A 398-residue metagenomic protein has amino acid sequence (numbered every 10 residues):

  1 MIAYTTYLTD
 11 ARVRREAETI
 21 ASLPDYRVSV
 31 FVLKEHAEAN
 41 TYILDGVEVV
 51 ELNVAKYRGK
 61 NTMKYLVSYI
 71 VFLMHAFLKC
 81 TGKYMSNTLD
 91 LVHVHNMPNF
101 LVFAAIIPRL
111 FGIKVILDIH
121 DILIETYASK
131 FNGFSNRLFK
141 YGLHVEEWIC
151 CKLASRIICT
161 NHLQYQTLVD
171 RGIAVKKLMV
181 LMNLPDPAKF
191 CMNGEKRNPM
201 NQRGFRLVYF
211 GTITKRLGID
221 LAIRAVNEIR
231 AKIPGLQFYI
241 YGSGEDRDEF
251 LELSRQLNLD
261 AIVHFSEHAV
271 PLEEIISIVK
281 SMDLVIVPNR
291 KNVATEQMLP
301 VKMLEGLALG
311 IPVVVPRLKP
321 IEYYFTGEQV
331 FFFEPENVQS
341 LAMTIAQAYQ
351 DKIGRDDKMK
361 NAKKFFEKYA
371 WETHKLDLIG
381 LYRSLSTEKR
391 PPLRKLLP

Functional and structural regions predicted by a protein language model:
M1-E48, L397-P398: N-terminal subdomain of nucleotide-sugar transferases
A11, L217, S266, P271-I278 (+2 more regions): Nucleotide-sugar-dependent
K34, L163, L184, A269: Carbohydrate-associated surface elements
T81, I107-F111, L123, R137-I157: Membrane-proximal helix-turn-helix segments that form the acceptor-binding/catalytic region of lipid-linked
I158, P199-L217, A222-V226, Y239: Conserved donor-binding/catalytic core segment of Leloir-type glycosyltransferases
V169, V175-K176, L184-R203, G218 (+1 more regions): Acidic anion/phosphate-binding donor-loop and adjacent secondary structure in glycosyltransferase catalytic cores
Y241, D248-I276: Nucleotide-activated donor-binding/catalytic signature segment of Leloir-type glycosyltransferases, i.e., the conserved
G327-V338, Q347-K352: Conserved acidic donor-binding segment of nucleotide-sugar-dependent glycosyltransferases
